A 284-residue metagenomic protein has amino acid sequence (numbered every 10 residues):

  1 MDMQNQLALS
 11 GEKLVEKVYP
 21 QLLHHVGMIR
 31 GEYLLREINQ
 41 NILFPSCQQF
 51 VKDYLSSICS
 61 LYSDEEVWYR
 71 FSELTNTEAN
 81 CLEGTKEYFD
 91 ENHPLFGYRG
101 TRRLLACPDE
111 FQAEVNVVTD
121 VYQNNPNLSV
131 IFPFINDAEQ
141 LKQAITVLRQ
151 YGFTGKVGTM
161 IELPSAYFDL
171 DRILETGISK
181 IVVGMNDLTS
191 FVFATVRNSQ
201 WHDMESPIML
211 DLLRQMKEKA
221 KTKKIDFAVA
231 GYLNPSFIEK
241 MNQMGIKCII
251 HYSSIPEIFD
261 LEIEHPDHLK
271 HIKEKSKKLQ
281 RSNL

Functional and structural regions predicted by a protein language model:
M1-L284: Conserved alpha/beta-domain cores
